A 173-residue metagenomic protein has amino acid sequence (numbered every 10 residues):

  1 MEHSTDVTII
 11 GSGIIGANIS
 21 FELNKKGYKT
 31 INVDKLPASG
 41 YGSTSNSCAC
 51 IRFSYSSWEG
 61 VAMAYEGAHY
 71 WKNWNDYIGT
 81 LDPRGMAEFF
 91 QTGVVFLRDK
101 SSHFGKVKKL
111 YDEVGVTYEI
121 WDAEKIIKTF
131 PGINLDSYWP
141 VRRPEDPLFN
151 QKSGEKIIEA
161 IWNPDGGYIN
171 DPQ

Functional and structural regions predicted by a protein language model:
M1-I15, I31: Beta1/beta-strand and adjacent pyrophosphate-binding region of the FAD-binding site in flavoprotein oxidoreductases
E2-S4, T8, S39-S43, S47 (+1 more regions): Accessory recognition modules or surfaces
G11, D34, R98: Short beta-strand/turn micro-motifs composed of small residues that flank or help shape donor/cofactor-binding pockets
N24-T44: Glycine-rich FAD pyrophosphate-binding loop
S43-S45, A87-F89, S153-K156: Short, flexible turn/loop "capping" segments at secondary-structure junctions
C48-L148: Dinucleotide-binding Rossmann-like beta1-alpha1 core, especially the glycine-rich loop that anchors the ADP
F149-Q173: Helical element adjacent to the flavin cofactor pocket in flavoenzyme catalytic cores
